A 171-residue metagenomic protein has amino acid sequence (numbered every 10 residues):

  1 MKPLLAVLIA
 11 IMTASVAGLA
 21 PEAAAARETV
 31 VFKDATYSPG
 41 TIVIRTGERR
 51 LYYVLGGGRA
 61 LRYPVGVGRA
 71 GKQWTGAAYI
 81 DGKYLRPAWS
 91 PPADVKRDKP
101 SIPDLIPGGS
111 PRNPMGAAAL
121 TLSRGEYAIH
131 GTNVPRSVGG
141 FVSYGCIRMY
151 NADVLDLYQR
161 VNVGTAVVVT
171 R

Functional and structural regions predicted by a protein language model:
M1-L8: Bacterial N-terminal signal peptides that target proteins for export
A14-A23: C-terminal segment of classical bacterial N-terminal signal peptides
E28, D34-Y37, G57-R62, R69-G76 (+2 more regions): Exported/periplasmic cell-wall-interacting domains
T36, V43-R45, Y52-Y53: Structural recognition of beta-strand segments within beta-rich domains
G40-I42, R49, A118: Residue-level detector of beta-strand structural context in well-folded domains
T46-E48, R124: Residue-level signal for tight coil/turn positions that link beta-strands
